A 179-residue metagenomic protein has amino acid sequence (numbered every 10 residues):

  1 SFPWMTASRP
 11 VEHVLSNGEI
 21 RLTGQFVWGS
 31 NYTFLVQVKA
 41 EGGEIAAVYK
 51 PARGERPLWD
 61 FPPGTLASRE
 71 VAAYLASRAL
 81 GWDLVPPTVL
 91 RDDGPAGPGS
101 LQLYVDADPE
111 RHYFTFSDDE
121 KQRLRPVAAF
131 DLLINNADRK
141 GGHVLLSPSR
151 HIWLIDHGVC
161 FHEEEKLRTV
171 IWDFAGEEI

Functional and structural regions predicted by a protein language model:
F2-A7, E19: Entry/capping segment at the start of metal-dependent catalytic domains with acidic active-site entry clusters
T6-A7, S117, E163: Alpha-helix initiation/capping motif
P10-E120, L124-A137, G141-G142, P148-H157: Conserved ATP-binding subdomain of kinase catalytic cores across diverse folds
H151-I179: Active-site Asp-x-Gly
